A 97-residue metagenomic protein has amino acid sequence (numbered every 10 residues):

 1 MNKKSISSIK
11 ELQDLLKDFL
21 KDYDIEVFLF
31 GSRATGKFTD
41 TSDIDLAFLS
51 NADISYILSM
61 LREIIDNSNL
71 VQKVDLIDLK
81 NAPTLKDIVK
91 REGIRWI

Functional and structural regions predicted by a protein language model:
M1-F28, A34-D40, L49-I97: Catalytic core of pol beta-like nucleotidyltransferases
D45-A47: Short, well-ordered beta-strand segments
